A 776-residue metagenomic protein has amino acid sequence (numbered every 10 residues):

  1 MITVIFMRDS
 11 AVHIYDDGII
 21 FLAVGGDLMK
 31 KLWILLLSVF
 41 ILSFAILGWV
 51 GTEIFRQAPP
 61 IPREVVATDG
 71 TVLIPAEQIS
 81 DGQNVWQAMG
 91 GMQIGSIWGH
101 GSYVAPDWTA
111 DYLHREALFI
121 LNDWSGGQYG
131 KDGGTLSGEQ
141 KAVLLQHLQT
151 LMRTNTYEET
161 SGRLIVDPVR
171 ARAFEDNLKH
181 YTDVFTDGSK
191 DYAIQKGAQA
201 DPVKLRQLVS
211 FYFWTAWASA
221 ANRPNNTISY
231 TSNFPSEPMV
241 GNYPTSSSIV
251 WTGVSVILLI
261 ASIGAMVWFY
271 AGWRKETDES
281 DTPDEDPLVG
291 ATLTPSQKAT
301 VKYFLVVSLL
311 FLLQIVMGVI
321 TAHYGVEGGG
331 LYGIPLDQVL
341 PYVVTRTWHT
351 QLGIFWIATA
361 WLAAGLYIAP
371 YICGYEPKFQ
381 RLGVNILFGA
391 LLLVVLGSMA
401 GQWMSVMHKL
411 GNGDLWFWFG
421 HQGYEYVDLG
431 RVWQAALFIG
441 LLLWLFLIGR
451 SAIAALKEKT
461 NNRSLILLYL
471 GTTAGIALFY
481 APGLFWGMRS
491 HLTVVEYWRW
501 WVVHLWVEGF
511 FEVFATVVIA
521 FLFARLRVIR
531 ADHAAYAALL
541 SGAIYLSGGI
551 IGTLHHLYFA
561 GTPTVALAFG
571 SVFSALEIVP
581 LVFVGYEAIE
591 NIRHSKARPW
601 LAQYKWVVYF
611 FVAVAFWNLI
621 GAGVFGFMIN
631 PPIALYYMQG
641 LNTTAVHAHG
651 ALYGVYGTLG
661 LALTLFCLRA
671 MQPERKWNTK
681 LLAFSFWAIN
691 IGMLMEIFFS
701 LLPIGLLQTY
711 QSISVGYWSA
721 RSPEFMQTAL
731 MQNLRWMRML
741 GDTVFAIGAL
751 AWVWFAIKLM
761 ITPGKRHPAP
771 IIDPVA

Functional and structural regions predicted by a protein language model:
Y15-L28: Short, Lys/Arg-enriched N-terminal segments with co-localized hydrophobic residues within the first ~10-30 amino acids
D27-P75: Post-cleavage N-terminal segment of exported redox proteins
W33-E53, W86, S229, S246-W273 (+12 more regions): Hydrophobic cores of alpha-helical transmembrane segments in multi-pass integral membrane proteins
R56-S247: Soluble extramembrane regions of membrane proteins in the secretory/endomembrane system
V66-G70, G330-V344, Y637-G640: Perimembrane loop-to-helix junctions flanking transmembrane segments
Q93-I97, S102-K141, Y371, K378-I448: Hydrophobic or amphipathic alpha-helical targeting/insertion segments
K275-T300, E458, H594-Y604, A769-V775: Membrane-interfacial, low-structure loops and terminal tails that flank and connect transmembrane helices in multi-pass
G423-R431, V494-H504, T562-F573, Q639-A645: Non-cytosolic membrane-interface motifs at loop->transmembrane helix junctions
